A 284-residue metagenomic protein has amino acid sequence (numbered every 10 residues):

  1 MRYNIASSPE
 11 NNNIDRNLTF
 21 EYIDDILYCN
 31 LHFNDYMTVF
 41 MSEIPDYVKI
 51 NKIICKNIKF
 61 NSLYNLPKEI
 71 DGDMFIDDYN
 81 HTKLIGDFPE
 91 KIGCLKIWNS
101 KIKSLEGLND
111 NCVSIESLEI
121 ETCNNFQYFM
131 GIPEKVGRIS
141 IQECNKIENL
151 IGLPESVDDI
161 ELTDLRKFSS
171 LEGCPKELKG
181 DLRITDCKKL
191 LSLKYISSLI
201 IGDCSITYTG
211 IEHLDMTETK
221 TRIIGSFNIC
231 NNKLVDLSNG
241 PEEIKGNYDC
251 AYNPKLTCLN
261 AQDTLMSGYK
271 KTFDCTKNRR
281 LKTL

Functional and structural regions predicted by a protein language model:
M1-K59, N65: N-terminal capping/linker segments that flank leucine-rich repeat
F20-Y22, I44, P67, P175 (+4 more regions): Sterically constrained small-residue positions within well-ordered secondary structures of folded domains
L31-T38, K52-F60, I70-T82, P89-I102 (+8 more regions): Concave beta-strand-loop units of leucine-rich repeat
V39-I44, N61-L66, L84-I85, L105-L108 (+8 more regions): Canonical leucine-rich repeat
